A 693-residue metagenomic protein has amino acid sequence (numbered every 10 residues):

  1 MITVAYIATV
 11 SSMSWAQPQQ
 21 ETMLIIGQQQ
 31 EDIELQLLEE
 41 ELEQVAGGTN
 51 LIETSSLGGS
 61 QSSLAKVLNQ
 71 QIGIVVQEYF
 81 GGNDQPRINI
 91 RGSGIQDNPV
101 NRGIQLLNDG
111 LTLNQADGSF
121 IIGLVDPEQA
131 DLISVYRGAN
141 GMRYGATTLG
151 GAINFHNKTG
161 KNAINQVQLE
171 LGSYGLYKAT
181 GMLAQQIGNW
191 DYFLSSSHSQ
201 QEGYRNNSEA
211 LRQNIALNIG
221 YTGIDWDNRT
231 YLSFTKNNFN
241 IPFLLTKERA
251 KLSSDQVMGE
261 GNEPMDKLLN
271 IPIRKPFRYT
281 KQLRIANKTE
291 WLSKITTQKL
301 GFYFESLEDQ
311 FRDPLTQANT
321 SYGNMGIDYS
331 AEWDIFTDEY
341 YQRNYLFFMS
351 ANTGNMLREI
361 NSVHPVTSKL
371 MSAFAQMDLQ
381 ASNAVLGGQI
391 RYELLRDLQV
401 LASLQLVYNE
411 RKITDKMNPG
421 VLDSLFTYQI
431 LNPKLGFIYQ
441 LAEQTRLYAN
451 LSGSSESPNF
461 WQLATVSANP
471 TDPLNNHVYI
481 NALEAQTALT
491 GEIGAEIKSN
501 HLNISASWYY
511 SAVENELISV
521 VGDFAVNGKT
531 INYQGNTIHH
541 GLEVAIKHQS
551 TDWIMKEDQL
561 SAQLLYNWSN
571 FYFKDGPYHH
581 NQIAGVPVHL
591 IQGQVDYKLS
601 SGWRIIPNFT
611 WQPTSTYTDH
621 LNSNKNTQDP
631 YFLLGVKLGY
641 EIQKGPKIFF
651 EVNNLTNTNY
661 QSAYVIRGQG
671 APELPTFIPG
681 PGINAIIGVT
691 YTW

Functional and structural regions predicted by a protein language model:
L24-G58, Q85-N89, I104: N-terminal periplasmic "start-of-domain" segments of outer-membrane beta-barrel proteins
I95, I104, G110-R137, V257: Short acidic/polar hinge/loop motifs at secondary-structure boundaries that mediate gating or recognition
Q115, L124-Q168, T692: A beta-strand signature from Gram-negative outer-membrane beta-barrel systems, especially the internal plug domain
N140-M142, G151-Q185, S195-S196, Q200-N206: Short strand-turn segments of transmembrane beta-barrel domains in outer membranes, especially the first one or two
D227-T235, I273-M417, Q440, S505 (+2 more regions): Face-selective signature of the C-terminal outer-membrane beta-barrel domain
M258-R284, A375-S382, D423-N432, G436 (+7 more regions): Outer-membrane beta-barrel signature, preferentially recognizing the C-terminal barrel domain of Gram-negative
L395-D397, Y408-N409, N503, W508-V513 (+3 more regions): Gram-negative outer-membrane beta-barrel transporters
S455, L560, W611-T618, Y640-W693: C-terminal beta-signal and adjacent terminal beta-strands/loops of Gram-negative outer-membrane beta-barrel proteins
